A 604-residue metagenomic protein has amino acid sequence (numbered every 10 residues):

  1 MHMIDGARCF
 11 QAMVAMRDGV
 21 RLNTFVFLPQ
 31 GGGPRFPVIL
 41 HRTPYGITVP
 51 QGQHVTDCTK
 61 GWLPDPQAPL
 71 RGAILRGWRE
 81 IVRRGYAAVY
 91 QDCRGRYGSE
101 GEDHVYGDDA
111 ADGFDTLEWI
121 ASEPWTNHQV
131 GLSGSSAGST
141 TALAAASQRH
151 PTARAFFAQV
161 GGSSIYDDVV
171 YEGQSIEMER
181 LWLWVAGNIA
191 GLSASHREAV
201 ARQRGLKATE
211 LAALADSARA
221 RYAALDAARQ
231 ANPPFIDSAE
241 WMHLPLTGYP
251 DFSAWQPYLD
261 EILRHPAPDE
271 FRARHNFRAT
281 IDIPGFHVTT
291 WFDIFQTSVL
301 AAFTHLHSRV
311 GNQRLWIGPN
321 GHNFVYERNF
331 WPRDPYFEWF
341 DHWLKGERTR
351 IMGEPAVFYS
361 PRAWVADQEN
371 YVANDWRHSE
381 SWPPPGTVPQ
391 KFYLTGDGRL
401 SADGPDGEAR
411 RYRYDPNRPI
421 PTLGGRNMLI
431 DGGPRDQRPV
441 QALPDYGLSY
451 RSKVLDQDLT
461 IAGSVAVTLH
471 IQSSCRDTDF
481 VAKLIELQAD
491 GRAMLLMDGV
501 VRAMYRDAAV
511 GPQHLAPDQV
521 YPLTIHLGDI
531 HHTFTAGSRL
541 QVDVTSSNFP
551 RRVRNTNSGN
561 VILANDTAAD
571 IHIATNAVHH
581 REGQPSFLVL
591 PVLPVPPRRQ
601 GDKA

Functional and structural regions predicted by a protein language model:
M1-P34, R451-Q457, G511: N-terminal cap/lid segment of alpha/beta-hydrolase-fold proteins
R8-M13, S308, W331-R333, L344-A604: Glycine/threonine-rich phosphate-binding loop and adjacent beta-strand/alpha-helix elements that clamp
P34-A121, V169-Y171, P444, A482 (+2 more regions): Cap/lid segment of the alpha/beta-hydrolase catalytic domain
G52, K60, P64-Q67, R71-R83 (+2 more regions): Accessory cap/linker subdomain of secreted extracellular hydrolases
W125-S136: Alpha/beta-hydrolase fold nucleophile elbow
S139-H150: Short glycine-enriched nucleophile-adjacent loop and the immediately C-terminal alpha-helix near the catalytic center
H287-T289: Short beta-strand/loop motif that positions the catalytic acidic residue of the alpha/beta-hydrolase fold
S308-H322: Catalytic histidine neighborhood in serine/cysteine hydrolases with alpha/beta-hydrolase-type architecture
